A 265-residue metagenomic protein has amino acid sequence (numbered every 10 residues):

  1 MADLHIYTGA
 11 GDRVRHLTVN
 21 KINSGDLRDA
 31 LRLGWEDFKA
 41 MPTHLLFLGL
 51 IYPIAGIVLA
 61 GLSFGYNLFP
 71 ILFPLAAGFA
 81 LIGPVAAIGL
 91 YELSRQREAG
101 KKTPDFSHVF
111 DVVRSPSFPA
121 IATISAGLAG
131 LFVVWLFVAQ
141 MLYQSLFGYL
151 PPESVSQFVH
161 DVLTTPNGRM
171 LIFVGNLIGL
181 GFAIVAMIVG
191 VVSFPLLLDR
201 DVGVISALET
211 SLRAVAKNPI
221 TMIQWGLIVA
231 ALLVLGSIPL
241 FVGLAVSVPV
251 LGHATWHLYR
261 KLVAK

Functional and structural regions predicted by a protein language model:
M1-K265: Hydrophobic alpha-helical membrane segments
